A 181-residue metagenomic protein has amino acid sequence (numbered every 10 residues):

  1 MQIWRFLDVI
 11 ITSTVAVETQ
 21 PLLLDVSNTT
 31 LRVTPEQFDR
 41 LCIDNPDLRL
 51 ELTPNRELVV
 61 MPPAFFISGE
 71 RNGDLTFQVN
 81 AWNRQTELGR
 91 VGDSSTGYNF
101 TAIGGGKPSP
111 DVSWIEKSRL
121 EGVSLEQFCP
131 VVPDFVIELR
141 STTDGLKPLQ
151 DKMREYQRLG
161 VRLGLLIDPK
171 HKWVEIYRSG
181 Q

Functional and structural regions predicted by a protein language model:
Q2-Q181: Gly/Pro/Ser/Thr-rich low-complexity, intrinsically disordered segments predominantly at protein N-termini
